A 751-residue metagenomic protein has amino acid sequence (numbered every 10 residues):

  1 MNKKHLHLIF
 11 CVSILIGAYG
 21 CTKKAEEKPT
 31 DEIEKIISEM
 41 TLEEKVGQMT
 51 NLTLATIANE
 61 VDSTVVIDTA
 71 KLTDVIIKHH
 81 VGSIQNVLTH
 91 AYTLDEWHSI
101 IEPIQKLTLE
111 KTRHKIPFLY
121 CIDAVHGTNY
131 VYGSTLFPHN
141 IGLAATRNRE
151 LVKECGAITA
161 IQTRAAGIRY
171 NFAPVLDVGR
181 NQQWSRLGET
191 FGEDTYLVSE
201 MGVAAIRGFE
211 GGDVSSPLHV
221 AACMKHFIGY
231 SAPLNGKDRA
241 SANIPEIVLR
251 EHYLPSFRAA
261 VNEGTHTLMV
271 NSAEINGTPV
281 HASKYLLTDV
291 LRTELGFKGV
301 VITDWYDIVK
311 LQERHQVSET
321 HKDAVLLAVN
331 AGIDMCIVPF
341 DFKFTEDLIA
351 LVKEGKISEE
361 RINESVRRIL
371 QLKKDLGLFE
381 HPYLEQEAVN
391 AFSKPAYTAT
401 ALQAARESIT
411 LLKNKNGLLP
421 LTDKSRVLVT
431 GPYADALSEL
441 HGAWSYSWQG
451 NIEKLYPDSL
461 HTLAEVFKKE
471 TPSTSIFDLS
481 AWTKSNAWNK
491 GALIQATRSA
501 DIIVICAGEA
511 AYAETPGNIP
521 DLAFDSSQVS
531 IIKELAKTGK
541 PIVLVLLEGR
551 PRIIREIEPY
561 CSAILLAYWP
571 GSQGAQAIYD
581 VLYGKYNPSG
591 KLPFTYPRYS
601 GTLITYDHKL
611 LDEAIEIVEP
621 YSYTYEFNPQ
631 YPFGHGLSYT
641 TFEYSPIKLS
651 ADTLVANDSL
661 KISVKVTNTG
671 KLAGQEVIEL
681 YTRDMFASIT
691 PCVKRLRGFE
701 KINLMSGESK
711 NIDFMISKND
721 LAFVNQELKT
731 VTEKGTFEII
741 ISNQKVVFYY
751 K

Functional and structural regions predicted by a protein language model:
M1-K28: Bacterial Sec-dependent N-terminal signal peptides
A18-N725, V731-V747, K751: Glycoside hydrolase catalytic-domain context in secreted enzymes
